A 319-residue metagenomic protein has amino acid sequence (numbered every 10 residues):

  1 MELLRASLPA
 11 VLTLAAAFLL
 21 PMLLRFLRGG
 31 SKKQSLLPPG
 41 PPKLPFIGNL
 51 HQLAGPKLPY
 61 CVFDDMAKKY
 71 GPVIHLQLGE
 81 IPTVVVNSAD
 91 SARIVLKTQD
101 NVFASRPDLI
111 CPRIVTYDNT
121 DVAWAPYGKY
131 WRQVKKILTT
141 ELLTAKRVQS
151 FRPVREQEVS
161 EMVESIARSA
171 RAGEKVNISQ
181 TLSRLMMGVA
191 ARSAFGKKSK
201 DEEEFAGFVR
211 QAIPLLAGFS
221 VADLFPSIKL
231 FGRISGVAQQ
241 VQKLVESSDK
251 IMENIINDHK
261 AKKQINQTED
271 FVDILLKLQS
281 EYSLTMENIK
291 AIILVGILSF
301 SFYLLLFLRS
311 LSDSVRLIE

Functional and structural regions predicted by a protein language model:
M1-K32, L185-G188, L298: Terminal signal-anchor or tail-anchor transmembrane helices that tether membrane-associated enzymes to cellular
A6-A10, P126, Q133, K277: Intrinsic disorder/low-complexity segments enriched in polar/charged and small flexible residues
F26-G30, A145, K197-K198, E202: Membrane-interface elements of multi-pass transporters and channels
K32-V154, E158, N177-I178, L182-V189 (+1 more regions): Cytochrome P450 substrate-recognition site 1
P107-V115, W131, Q149-E319: Cytochrome P450 heme-thiolate monooxygenase catalytic core
